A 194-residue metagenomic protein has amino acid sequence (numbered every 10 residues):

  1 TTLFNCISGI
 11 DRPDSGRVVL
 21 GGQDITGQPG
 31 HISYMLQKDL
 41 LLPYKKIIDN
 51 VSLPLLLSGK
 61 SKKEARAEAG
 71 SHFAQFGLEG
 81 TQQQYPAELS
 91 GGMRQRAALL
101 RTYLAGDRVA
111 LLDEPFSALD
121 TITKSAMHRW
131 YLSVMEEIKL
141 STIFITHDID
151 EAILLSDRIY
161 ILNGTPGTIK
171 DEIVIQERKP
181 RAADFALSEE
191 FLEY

Functional and structural regions predicted by a protein language model:
S8: Helix-to-loop junction immediately C-terminal to a conserved catalytic motif
G16-Q28, E68: Conserved ABC transporter NBD signature motif
K45-S52: Short coil-to-helix segment of the ABC ATPase nucleotide-binding domain corresponding to the Q-loop/switch region
L56, K63-T81: Conserved ABC ATPase "signature" region
Y85-L89, M93: Conserved ABC ATPase signature
L104-R108: A short, proline-enriched helix->beta-strand linker immediately N-terminal to the Walker B motif in ABC-type P-loop
A110-E114: Catalytic Walker B motif of ABC-type/P-loop ATPase nucleotide-binding domains
K139-I145: Conserved H-loop
